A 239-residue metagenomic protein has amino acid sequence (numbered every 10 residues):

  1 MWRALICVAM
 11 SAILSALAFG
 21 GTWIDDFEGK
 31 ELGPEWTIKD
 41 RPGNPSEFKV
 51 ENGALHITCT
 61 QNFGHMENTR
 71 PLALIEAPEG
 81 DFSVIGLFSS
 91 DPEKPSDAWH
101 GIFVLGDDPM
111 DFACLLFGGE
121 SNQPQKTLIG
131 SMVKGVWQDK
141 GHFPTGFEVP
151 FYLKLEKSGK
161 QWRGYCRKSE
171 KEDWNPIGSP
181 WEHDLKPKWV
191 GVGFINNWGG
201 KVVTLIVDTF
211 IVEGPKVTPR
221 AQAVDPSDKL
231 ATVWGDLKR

Functional and structural regions predicted by a protein language model:
M1-L5, R239: Positively charged n-region of N-terminal signal peptides that target proteins for export
C7-A16: Bacterial N-terminal signal peptides
F19-K238: Extracellular glycan-recognition regions
